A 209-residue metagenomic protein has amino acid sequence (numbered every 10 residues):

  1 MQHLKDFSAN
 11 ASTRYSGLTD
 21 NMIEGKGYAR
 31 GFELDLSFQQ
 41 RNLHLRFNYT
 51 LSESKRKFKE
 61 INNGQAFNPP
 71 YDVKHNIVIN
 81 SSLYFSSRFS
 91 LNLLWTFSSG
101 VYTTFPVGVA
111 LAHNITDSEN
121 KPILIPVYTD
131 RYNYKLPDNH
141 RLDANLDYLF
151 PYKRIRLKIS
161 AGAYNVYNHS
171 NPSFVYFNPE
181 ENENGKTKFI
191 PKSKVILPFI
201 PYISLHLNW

Functional and structural regions predicted by a protein language model:
M1, R88, F97-P122, P137-D143 (+1 more regions): C-terminal beta-signal and adjacent terminal beta-strands/loops of Gram-negative outer-membrane beta-barrel proteins
Q2-K5, M22, P69, Y134 (+2 more regions): Flexible, active-site-adjacent loop/turn segments at secondary-structure boundaries
H3, S12-F105: Gram-negative outer-membrane beta-barrel transporters
K5, K26, Q40-R41, K55-K59 (+7 more regions): Context-gated lysine
D6-D20, K57-Q65, V109-Y128, Y176-I190: Solvent-exposed loop segments that connect transmembrane elements
E24-A29, S37, P69-K74, Y132-R141 (+2 more regions): Short sequence motifs at beta-strands and strand-loop junctions characteristic of Gram-negative outer-membrane
E33, I79, N133, Y148 (+1 more regions): Generic recognition of flexible, low-complexity loop/linker segments
